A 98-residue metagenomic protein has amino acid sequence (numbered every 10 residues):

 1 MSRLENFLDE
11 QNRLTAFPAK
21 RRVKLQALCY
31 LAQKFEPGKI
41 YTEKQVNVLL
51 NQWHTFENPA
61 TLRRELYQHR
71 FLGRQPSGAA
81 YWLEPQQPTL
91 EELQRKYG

Functional and structural regions predicted by a protein language model:
S2-P37: Short alpha-helical segments that sit at the start of domains
V23-K24, T42, N58: Short amphipathic alpha-helical segments
F35-K39, T55-F56: Short helix-capping/hinge SLiMs at alpha-helix to coil transitions
P37-L50: Short acidic, hydrophobic short linear motifs in intrinsically disordered regions
W53-E65: Short amphipathic alpha-helical interaction segments
Q68-G78: A short, conserved structural fragment
A79-E84: Minor-groove-contacting beta-hairpin "wing" of winged helix-turn-helix DNA-binding domains
T89-G98: Short, amphipathic alpha-helical interaction segments positioned at domain boundaries
